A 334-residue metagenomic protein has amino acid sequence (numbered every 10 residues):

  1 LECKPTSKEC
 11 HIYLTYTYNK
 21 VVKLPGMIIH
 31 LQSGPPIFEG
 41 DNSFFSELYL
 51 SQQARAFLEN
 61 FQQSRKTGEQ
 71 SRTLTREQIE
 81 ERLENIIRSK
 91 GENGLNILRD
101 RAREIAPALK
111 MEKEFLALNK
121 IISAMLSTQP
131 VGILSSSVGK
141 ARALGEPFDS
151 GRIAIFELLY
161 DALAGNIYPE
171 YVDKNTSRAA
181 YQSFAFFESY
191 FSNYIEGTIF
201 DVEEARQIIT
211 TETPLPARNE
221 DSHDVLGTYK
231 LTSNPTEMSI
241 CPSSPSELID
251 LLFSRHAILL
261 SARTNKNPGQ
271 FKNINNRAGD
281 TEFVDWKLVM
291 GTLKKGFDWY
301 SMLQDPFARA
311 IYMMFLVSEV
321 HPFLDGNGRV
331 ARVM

Functional and structural regions predicted by a protein language model:
L1-M334: FIC/Doc superfamily catalytic core
